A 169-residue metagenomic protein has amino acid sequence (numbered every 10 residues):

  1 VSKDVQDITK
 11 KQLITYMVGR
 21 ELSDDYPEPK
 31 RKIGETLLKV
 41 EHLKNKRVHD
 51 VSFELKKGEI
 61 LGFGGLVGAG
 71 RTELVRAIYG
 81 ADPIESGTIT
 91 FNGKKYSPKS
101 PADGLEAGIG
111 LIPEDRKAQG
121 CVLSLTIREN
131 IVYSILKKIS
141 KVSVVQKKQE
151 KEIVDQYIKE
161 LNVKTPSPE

Functional and structural regions predicted by a protein language model:
V1-E169: Glycine-rich phosphate-binding loops of nucleotide-dependent enzymes
